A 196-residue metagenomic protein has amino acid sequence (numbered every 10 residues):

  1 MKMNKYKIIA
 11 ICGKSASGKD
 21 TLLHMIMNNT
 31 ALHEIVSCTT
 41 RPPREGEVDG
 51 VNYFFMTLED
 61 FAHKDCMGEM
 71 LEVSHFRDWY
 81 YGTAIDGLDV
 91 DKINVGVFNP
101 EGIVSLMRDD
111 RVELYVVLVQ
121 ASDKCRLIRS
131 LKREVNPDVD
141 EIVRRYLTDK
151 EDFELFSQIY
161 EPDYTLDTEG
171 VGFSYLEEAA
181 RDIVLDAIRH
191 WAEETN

Functional and structural regions predicted by a protein language model:
I11: Hydrophobic anchor at the beta1->P-loop junction of P-loop NTPases
K14: P-loop (Walker A) phosphate-binding loop of NTP-binding proteins
S17: ATP-binding Walker
D20: Walker A/P-loop
N28-V36: Post-Walker A helix-loop "phosphate-sensing" segment adjacent to the P-loop in P-loop NTPases
T39-N94, F98: ATP-dependent small-molecule kinase phosphotransfer cores that center on conserved nucleotide phosphate-binding segments
V95-N99, D109-K132: Conserved phosphate-donor/acceptor-positioning beta-strand/loop module used by diverse small-molecule
N136-T195: Small-molecule kinase domains that catalyze NTP-dependent phosphoryl transfer to phosphate-bearing small molecules
